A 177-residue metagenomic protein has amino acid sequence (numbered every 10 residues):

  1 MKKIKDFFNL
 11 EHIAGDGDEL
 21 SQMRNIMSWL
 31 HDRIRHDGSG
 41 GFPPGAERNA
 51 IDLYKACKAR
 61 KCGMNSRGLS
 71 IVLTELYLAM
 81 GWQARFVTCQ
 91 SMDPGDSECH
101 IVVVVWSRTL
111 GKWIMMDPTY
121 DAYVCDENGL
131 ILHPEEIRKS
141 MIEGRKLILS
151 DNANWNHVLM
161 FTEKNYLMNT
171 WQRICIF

Functional and structural regions predicted by a protein language model:
M1-M64: Secondary-structure boundary elements
K3-I4, N25, A50, L73 (+4 more regions): A general marker of short, structured functional hotspots
I4, I13, I26-M27, I34 (+9 more regions): Weak global preference for isoleucine
F7-F8, F42, F86, Y120 (+2 more regions): Phenylalanine-focused residue identity feature
D18-R24, L78-R85, T109-W113: Loop/turn elements at helix/coil->beta-strand transitions in domains of secreted/extracellular proteins
H31, R35, Y77-L78, S107: Hydrophobic/aromatic-lined pockets within catalytic cores
G38-V102: Active-site neighborhood of thiol-dependent amide/isopeptide-bond enzymes
G95, V105-F177: His-Asp-centered catalytic microenvironments across diverse enzyme cores, prominently the transglutaminase-like
